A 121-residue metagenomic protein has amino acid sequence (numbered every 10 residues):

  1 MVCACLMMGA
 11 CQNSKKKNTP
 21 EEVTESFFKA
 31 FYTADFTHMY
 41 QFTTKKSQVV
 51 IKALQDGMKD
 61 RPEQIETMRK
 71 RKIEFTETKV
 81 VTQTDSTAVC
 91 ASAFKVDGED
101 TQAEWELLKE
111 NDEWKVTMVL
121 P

Functional and structural regions predicted by a protein language model:
M1-V2: Sec-dependent signal peptide recognition, specifically the positively charged N-region followed immediately by
M7-A10: C-terminal motif of bacterial Sec signal peptides marking the signal peptidase cleavage site
Q12-S14: Bacterial signal peptide processing site
K16, M58-E104, L120-P121: Surface-exposed, charged secondary-structure patches
V23, F31, D35-V49: Short, well-ordered alpha-helical segments enriched in acidic and aromatic residues
Q48, E113-P121: A charged, solvent-exposed segment within the mature domains of Sec-exported extracytoplasmic proteins
A103-W114: A short, surface-exposed beta-strand/turn
